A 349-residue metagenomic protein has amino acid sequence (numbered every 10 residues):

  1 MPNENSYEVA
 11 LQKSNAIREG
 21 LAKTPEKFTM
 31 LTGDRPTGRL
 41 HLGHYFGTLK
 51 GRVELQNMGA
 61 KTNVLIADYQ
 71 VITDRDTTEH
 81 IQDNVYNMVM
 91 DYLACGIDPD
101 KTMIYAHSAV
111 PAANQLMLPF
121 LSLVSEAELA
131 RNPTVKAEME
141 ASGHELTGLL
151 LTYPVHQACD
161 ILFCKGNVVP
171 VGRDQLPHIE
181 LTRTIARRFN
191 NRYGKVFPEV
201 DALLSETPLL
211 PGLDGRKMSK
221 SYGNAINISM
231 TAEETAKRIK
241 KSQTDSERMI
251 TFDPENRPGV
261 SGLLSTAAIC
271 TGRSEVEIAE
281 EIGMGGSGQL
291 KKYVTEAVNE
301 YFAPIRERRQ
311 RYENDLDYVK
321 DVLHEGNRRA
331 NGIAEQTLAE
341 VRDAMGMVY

Functional and structural regions predicted by a protein language model:
P2-L31, P36-C159, Q310: N-terminal Rossmann-like or analogous alpha/beta NTP/dinucleotide-binding catalytic cores that position adenine
A60-K61, E126-A130, F163-P170, A268-I278 (+1 more regions): Short helix-capping/linker segments at secondary-structure and domain boundaries
T77-T78, V169-G172, I250: Short, polar/flexible loop-turn hinges at active-site or ligand-entry regions and domain interfaces
N84, A112, P177-H178, G259: An acidic site on a long C-lobe helix of protein kinase domains
V89, G96, V124-E128, G166 (+2 more regions): A generic secondary-structure signal for well-formed alpha-helical elements
Q115-L118, R131-R192, F197-R216, K220 (+1 more regions): Classical nucleotidyltransferase
P177, R183-Y349: Conserved nucleotide- and phosphate/pyrophosphate-binding catalytic cores in adenylate/nucleotidyl-handling enzymes
